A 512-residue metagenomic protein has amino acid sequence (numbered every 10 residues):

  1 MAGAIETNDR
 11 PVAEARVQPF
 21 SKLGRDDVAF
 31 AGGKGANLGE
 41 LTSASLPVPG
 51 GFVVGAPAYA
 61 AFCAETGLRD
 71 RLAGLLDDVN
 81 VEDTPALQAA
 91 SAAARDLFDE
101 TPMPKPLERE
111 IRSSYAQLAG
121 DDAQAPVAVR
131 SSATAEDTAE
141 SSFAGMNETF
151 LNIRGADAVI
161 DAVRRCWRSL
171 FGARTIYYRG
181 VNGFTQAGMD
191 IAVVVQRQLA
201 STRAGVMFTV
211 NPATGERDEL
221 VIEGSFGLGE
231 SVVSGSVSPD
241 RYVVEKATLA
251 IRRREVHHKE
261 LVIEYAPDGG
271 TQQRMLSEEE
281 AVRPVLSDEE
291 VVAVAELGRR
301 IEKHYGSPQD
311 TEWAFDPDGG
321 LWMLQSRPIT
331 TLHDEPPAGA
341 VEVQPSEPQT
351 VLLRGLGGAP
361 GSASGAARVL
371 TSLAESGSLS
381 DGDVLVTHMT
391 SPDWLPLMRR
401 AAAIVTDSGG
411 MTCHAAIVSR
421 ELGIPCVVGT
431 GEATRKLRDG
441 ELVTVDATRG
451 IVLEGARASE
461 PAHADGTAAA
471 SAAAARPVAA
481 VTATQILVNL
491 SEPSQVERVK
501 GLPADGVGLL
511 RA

Functional and structural regions predicted by a protein language model:
M1-V194, R203, A281-E289, V294-G306 (+11 more regions): N-terminal beta-alpha lobe that positions the nucleotide/phosphoryl donor in ATP/NTP-coupled carboxylate activation
V28, V221-E223, S364-T430: Extracellular/luminal Protease-associated
F52-L75, K246-T248, H258-Q272, K303-S346 (+2 more regions): Terminal amphipathic helices with adjacent charged low-complexity linkers/tails
V127-V129, Q309-T311, I404, C426 (+2 more regions): Hydrophobic faces of well-ordered beta-strands that scaffold small-molecule active sites in alpha/beta enzyme cores
E140-S141, F150-N152, A162-V163, Q196 (+5 more regions): Beta-strand scaffold of nucleotide-dependent catalytic cores
M207, R400, H414-A416, V428-A433 (+2 more regions): Short beta-alpha junctions and helix-cap segments that line functional grooves
E219, E223-D310, D316, L356-P360 (+1 more regions): Conserved catalytic alpha/beta cores of large enzymes that bind or transform nucleotide phosphates and polynucleotides
A470-S494: Polyanion-binding loop/helix "lid" in catalytic or ligand-binding cores
